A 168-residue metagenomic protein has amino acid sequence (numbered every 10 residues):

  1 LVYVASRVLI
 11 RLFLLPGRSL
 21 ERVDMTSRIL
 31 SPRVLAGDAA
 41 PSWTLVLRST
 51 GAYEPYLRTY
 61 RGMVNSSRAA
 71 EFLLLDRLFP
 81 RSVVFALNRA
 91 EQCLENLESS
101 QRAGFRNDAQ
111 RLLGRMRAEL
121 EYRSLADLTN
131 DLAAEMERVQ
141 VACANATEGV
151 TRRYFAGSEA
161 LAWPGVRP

Functional and structural regions predicted by a protein language model:
L1-P168: Alpha-helical transmembrane segments and their helix-helix packing motifs
